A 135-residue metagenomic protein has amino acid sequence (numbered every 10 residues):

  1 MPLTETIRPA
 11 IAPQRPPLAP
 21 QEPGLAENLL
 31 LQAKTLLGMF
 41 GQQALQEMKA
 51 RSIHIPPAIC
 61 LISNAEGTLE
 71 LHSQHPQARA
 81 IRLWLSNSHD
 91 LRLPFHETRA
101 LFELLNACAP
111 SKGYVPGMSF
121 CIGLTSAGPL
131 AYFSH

Functional and structural regions predicted by a protein language model:
M1-Q21, T125-H135: Short, compositionally biased, intrinsically disordered N-terminal export/targeting signals, typified by the non-Sec
A19-A26, A58-L61: N-terminal Sec/ER secretory leader and immediately downstream segment of secreted/extracellular precursors
G24-Q46: Surface-exposed, low-hydrophobicity interaction/linker segments
M39, A44-S52, P56-H135: Polar, low-complexity export/assembly segments characteristic of proteins that are secreted or assemble on the cell
